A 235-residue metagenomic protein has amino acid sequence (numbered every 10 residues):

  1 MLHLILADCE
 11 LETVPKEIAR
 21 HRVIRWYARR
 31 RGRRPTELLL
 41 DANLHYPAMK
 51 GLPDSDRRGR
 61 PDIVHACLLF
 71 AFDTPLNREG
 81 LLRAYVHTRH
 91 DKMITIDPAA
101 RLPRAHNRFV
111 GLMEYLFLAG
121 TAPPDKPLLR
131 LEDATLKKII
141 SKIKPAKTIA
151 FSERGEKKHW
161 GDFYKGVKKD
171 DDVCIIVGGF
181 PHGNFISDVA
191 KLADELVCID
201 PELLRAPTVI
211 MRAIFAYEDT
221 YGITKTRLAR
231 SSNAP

Functional and structural regions predicted by a protein language model:
L2-G155, E218-T226, N233: RNA substrate-binding interface of SAM-dependent RNA methyltransferases
L4, L68, I175-I176, L196: Structural signal for hydrophobic/aromatic residues that build the beta-strand cores of folded beta-sheet domains
E12-V14, M93, K157-H159, G183-F185 (+1 more regions): Eukaryotic short linear interaction motifs
E17-A19, D162-F163, D188-A190: Short coil/turn segments at secondary-structure boundaries
P145-A146, D171, A193-D194: Short, well-ordered alpha-helix to beta-strand connector turns
S152-G161, V167, D171-N184: Long, charge-patterned amphipathic alpha-helical coiled-coil/hairpin "stalk" segments used as oligomerization
P181-P235: Structured adenosyl-cofactor binding patch, chiefly the S-adenosyl-L-methionine
